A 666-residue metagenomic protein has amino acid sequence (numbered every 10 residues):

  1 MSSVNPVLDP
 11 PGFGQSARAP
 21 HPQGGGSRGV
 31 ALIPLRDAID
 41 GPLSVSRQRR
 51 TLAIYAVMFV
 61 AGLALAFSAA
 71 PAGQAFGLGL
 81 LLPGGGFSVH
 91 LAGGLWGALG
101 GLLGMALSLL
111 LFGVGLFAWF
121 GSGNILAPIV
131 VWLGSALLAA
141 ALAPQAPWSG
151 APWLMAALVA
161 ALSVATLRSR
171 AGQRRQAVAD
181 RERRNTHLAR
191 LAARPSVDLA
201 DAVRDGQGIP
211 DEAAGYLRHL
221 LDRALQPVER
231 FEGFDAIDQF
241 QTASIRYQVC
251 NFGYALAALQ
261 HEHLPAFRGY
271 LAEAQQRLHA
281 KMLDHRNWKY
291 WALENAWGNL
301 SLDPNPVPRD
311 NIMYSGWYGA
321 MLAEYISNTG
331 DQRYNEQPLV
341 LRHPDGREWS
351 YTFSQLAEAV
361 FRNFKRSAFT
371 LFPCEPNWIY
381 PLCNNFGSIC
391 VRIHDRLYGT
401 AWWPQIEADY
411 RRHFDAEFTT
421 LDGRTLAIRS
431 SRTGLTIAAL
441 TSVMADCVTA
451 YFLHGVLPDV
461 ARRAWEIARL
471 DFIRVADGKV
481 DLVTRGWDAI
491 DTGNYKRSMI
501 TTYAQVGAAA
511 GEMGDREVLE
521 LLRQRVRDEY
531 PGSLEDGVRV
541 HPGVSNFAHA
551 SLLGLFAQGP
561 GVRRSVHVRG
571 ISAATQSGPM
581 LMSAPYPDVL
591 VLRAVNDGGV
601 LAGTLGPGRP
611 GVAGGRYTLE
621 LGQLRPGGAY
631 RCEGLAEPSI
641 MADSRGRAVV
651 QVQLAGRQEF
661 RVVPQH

Functional and structural regions predicted by a protein language model:
S2-R230, E324, N328-Q332, D446-E620 (+2 more regions): Terminal, non-catalytic domain-edge segments
P210-L225, G253, R268-R286, G316-I326 (+6 more regions): Hydrophobic core segments within long, regular secondary-structure runs in both alpha- and beta-rich folds
S244-Q260, D310-I326, I379-D395, I437-G455 (+2 more regions): Well-ordered alpha-helical segments within folded domains of soluble proteins
L259-Q275, I326-S354, D395-A408, L453-I467 (+2 more regions): Structural helix-adjacent loops and short alpha-helical linkers that scaffold large soluble proteins
Q260-I379, R424-T425: Extended ligand-binding groove/face enriched in aromatic
I312-M313, L341-Q355, A359, N363-I389 (+1 more regions): Extended ligand-binding clefts on enzyme/binding-domain cores
L621-A642: Proteolytic-maturation and junctional protease-sensitive modules
A642-H666: C-terminal beta-strand-rich structural cap/linker in extracellular carbohydrate-active enzymes
